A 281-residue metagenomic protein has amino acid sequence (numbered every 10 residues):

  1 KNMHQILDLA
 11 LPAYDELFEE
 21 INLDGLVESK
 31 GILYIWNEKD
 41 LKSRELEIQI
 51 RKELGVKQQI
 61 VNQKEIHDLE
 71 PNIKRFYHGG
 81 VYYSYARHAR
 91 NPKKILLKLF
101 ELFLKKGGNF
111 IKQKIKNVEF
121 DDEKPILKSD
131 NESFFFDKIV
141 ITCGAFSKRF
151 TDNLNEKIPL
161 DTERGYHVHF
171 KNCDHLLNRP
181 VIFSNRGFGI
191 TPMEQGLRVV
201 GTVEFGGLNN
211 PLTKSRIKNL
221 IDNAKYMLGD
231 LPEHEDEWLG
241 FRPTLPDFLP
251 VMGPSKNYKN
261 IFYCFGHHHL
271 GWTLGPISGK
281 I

Functional and structural regions predicted by a protein language model:
K1, N117-F120, K124, S133-N260: Active-site substrate-recognition segment that forms the wall of the catalytic cavity or substrate channel
K1-I95: Rossmann-like flavin
Q5-I6, S29, I60, I73 (+1 more regions): C-terminal lid/capping helical subdomain adjacent to the catalytic/cofactor pocket in oxidative enzymes
E16-E28, K105-N109, E156, L228-E233: Surface-exposed helix-capping loop/turn segments at secondary-structure junctions
K42-L54, F76-K138: Helical element adjacent to the flavin cofactor pocket in flavoenzyme catalytic cores
Q59-V61, N109-I111, E235: General small-molecule cofactor/ligand-binding pocket signal
A86-E101, A145-F146, R216-N223, S278: Mid-domain beta-loop-alpha active-site segment that forms a flexible, acidic cofactor/metal-binding surface
